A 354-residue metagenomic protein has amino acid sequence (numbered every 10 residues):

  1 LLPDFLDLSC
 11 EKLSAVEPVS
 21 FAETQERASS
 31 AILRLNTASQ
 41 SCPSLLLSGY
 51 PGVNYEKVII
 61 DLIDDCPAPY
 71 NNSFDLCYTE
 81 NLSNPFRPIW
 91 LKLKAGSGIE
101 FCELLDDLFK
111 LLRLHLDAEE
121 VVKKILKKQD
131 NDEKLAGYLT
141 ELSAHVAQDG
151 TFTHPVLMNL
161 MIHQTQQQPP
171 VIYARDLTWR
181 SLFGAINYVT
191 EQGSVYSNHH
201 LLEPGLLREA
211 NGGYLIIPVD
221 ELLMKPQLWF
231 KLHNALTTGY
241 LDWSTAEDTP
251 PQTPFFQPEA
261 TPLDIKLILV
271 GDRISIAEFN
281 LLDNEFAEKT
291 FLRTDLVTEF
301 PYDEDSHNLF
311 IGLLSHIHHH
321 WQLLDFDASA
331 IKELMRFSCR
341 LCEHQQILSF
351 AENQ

Functional and structural regions predicted by a protein language model:
L1-Q354: Non-catalytic accessory segments flanking P-loop/AAA+ NTPase cores
